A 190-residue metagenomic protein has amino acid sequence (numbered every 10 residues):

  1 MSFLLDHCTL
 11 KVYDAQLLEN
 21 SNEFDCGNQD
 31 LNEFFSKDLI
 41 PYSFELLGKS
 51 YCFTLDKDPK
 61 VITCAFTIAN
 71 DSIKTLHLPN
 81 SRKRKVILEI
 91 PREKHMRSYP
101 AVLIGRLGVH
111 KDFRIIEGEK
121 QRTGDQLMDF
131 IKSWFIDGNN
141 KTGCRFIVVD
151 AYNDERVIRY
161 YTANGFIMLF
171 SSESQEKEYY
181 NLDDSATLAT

Functional and structural regions predicted by a protein language model:
M1-G118, Q126-V148, Y152, I158-T190: Non-catalytic substrate-recognition and accessory regions of acyl/acetyltransferase enzymes
